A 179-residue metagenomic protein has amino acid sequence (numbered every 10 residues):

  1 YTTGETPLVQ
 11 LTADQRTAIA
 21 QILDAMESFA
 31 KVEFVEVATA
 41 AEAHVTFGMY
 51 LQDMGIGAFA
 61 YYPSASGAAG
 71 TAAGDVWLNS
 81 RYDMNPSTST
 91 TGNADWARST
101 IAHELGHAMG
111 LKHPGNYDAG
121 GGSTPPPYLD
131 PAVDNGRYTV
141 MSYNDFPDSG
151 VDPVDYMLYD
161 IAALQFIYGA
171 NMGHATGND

Functional and structural regions predicted by a protein language model:
Y1-D179: Zinc-dependent metalloendopeptidases
